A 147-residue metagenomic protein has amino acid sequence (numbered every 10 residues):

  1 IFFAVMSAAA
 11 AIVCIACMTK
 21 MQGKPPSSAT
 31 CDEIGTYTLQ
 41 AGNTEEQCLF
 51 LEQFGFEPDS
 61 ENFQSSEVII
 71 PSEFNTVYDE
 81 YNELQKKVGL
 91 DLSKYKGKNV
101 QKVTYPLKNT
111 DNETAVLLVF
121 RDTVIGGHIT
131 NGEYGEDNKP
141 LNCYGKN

Functional and structural regions predicted by a protein language model:
F2-M18: Hydrophobic membrane-insertion alpha-helices, especially the h-region of bacterial N-terminal signal peptides
F2-M6, S27-I34, S66, K146: Mobile, glycine- and charge-enriched loop segments and immediately flanking short secondary-structure elements within
M21-E61: N-terminal, intrinsically disordered, polar/charged segments of Gram-positive cell-envelope systems that serve as
E52-D111: Mature extracytoplasmic domains of secretory-pathway proteins
L92-N147: Extracytoplasmic electrostatic interaction patches
